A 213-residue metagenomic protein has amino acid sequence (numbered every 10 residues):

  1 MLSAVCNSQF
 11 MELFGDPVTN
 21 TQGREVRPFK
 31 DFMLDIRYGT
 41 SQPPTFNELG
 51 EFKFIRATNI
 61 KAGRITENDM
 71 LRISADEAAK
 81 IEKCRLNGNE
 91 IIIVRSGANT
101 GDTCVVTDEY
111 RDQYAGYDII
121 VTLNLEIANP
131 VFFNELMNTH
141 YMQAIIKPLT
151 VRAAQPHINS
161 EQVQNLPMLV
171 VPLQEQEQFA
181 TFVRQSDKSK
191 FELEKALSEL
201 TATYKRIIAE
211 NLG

Functional and structural regions predicted by a protein language model:
M1-G39, N165, V170-Q178, R184-E210: Non-catalytic DNA-recognition/assembly elements of restriction-modification systems
Q22-G63, E77-I81, T100: Low-complexity, Lys/Gly-biased intrinsically disordered segments
T40, K61-R72, I91-A115, V131-E135 (+1 more regions): Short, ligand-facing micro-motifs at secondary-structure edges
D76, K80-I81, D108, A153: A structural connector/turn signal
L86-N87: Short, well-ordered loop/turn sites that connect or cap secondary structure elements
S96, R111-I119, A128-V131, T150-E177: A short glycine-rich beta-alpha junction/loop motif
E109, L123-E126, H140-Y141: Short loop segments at secondary-structure junctions
